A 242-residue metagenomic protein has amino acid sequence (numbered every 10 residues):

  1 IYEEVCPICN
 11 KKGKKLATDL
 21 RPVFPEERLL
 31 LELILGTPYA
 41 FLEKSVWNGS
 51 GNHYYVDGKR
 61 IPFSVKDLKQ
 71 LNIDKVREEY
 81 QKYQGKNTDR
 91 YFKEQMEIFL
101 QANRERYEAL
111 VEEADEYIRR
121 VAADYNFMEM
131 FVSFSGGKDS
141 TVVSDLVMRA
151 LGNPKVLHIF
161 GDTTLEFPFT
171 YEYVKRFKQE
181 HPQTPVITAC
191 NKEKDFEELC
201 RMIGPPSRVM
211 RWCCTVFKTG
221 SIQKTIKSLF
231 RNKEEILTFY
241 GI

Functional and structural regions predicted by a protein language model:
I1-E4, I8-R21, E26, L30-E32 (+1 more regions): ATP-dependent adenylation/nucleotidyltransferase module used to activate substrates
